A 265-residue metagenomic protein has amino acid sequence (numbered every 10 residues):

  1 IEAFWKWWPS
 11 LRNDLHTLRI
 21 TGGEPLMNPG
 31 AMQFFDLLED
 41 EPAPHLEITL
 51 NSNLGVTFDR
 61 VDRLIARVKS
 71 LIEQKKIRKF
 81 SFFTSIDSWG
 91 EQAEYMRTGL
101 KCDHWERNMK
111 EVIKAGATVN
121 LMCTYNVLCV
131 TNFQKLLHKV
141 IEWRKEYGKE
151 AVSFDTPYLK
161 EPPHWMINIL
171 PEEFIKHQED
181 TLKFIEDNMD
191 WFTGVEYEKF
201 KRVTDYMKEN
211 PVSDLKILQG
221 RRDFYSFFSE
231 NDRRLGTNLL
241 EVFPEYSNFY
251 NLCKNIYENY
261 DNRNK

Functional and structural regions predicted by a protein language model:
I1, R12-P29, E41-I65, L71-E106 (+2 more regions): Core AdoMet radical
I1-W7: Conserved RecA-like ASCE ATPase "motif II neighborhood" in helicase/translocase motors
W7, G30-L37, R63-R67, E111 (+1 more regions): A short acidic, amphipathic alpha-helical/loop segment
W7-D14, E41, L71-R78, N108-V119 (+3 more regions): A structural motif corresponding to the C-terminal end of an alpha-helix and its immediate exit/capping segment
K101, P171-E172, G236: Helix N-terminus capping/helix-initiation residues
Y125-T131, G148-L182, Y197-R202: Flexible glycine/acidic-rich beta-alpha junction loops that bind and position SAM and/or redox cofactors in anaerobic
V127-W143: Catalytic cores of alpha/beta
E186-K265: Radical SAM enzyme core and accessory elements
